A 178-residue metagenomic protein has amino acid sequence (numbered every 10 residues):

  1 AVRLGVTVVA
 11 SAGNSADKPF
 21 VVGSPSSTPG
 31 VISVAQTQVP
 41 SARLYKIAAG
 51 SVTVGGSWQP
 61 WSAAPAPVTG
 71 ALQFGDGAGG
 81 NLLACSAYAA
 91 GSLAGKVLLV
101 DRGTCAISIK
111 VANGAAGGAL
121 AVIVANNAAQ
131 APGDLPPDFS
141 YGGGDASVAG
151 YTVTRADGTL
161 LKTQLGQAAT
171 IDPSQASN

Functional and structural regions predicted by a protein language model:
L4, A16, F20-N178: Structured lumen-facing ectodomains of secretory-pathway proteins
G13: Active-site glycine-centered loops adjacent to acidic/histidine catalytic or metal-binding residues that shape
